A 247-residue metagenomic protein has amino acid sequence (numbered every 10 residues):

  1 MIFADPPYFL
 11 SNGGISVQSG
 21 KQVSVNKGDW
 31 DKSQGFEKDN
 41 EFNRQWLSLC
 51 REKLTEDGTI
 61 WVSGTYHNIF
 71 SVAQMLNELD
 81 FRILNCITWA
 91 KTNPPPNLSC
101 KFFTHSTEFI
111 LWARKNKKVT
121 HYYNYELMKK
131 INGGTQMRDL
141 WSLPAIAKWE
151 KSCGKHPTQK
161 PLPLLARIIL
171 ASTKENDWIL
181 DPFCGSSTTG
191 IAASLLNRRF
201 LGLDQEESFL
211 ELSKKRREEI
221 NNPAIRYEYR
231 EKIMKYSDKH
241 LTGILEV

Functional and structural regions predicted by a protein language model:
M1-L212: Core catalytic lobe of class I
K214-V247: S-adenosyl-L-methionine
